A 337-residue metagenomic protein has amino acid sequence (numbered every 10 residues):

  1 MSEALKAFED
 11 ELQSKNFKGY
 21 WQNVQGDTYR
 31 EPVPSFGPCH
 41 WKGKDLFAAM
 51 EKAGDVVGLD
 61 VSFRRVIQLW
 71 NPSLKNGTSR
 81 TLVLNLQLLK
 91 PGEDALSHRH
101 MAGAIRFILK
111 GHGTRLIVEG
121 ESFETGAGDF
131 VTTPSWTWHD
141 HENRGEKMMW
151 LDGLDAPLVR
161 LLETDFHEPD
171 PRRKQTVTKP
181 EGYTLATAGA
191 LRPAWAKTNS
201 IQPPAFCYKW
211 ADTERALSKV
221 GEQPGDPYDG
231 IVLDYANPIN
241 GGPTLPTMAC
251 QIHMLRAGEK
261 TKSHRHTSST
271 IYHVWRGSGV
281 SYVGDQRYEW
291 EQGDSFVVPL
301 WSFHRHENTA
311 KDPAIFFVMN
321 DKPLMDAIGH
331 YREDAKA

Functional and structural regions predicted by a protein language model:
M1-K42, I239-P246, C250, M254-A257 (+2 more regions): C-terminal functional regions that serve as terminal interaction/effector modules
M1-R80, P169-D170, Q175-T247, R332: A short, N-terminal "cap"/entry segment at the start of jelly-roll beta-barrel domains of the cupin/DSBH fold
R65-L74, L82-R99, V232-I239, Q251-R265: Conserved short histidine dyad/triad with adjacent acidic residue
V66, L84-L88, I105, S122 (+6 more regions): Conserved hydrophobic/aromatic beta-strand scaffold that supports enzyme active sites
K90, D94-A127, T137, R265 (+2 more regions): A short beta-strand-loop-beta hairpin characteristic of the jelly-roll/cupin
I105-F107, T132, G145-D165, Y272 (+1 more regions): A short hydrophobic beta-strand segment most commonly corresponding to one strand of the jelly-roll/cupin
V118, E124-G145, W150, D155 (+3 more regions): Conserved metal-binding segment of the jelly-roll/cupin
V131-A188: Contiguous mid-protein beta-loop-alpha structural module that forms a pocket-lining wall or clamp of enzyme active
